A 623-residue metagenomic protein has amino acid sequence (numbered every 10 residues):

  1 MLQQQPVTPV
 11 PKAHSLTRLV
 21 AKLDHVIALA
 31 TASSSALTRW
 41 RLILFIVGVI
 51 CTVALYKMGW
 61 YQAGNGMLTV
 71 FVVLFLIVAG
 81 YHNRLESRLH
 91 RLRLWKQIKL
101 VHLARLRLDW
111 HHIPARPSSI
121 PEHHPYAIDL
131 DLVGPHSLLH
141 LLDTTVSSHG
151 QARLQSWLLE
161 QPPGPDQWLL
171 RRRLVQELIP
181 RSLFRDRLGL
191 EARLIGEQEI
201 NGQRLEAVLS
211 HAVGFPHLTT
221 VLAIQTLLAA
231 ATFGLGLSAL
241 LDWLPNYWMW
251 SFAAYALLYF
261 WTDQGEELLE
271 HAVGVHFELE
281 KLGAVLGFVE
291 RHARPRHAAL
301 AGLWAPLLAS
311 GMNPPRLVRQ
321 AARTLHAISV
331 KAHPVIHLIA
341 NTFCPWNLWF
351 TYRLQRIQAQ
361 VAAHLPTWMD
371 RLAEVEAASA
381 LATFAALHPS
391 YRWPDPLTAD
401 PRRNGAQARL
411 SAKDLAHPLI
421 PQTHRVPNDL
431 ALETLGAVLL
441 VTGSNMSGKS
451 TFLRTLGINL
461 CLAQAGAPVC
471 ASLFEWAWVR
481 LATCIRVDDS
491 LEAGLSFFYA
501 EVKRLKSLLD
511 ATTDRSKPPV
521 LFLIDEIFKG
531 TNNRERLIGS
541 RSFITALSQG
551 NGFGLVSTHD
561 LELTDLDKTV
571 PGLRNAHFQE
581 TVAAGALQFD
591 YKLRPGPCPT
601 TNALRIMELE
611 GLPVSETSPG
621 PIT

Functional and structural regions predicted by a protein language model:
L2-S447, T451-L481, K503-R504: Alpha-helical coupling/stalk and coiled-coil linker elements that connect catalytic or binding modules and transmit
Y247-W250, F260-W261, L381, H388-T623: ATPase nucleotide-binding head domains, primarily ABC-like/P-loop NTPase cores
